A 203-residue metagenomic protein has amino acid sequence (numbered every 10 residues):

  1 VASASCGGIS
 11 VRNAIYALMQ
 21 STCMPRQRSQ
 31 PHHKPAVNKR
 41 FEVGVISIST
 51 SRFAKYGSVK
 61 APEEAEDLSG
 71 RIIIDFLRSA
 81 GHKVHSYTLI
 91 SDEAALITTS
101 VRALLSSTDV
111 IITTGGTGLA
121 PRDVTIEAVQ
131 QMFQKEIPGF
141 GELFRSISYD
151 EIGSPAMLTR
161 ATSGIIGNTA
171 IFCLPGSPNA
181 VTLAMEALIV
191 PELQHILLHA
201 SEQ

Functional and structural regions predicted by a protein language model:
V1-A2: Ser/Thr/Pro/Gly-rich low-complexity, intrinsically disordered segments
C6, I15-Q203: Non-catalytic beta/alpha edge segments that cap or flank active sites
